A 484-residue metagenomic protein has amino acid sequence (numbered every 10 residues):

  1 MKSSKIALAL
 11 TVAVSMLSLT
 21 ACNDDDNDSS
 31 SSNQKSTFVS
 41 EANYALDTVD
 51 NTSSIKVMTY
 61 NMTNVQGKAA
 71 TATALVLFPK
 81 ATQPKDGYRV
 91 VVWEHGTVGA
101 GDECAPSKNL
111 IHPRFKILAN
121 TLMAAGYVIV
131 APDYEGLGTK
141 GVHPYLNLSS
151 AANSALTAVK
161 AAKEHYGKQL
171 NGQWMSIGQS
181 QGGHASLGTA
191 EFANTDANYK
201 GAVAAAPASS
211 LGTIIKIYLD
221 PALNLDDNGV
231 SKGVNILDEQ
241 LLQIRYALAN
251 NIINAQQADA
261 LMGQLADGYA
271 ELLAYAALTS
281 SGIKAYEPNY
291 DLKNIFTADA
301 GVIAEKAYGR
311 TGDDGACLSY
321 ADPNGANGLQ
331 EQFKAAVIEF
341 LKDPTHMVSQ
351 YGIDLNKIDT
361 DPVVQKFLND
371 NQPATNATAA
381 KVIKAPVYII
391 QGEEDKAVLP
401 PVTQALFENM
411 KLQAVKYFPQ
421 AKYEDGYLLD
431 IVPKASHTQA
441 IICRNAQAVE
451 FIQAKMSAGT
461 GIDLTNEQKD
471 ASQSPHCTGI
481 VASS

Functional and structural regions predicted by a protein language model:
L17-A21: C-terminal motif of bacterial Sec signal peptides marking the signal peptidase cleavage site
N23-D86, P475-S484: Catalytic-loop region of hydrolases
T73-V76, D86-G99, I129: Short beta-strand element of the alpha/beta-hydrolase
Y145-G167: Alpha/beta-hydrolase active-site loop
A208-A379: Accessory cap/linker subdomain of secreted extracellular hydrolases
L211, E393-V398: Acidic catalytic loop of the alpha/beta-hydrolase fold
K366, Q413-S484: C-terminal catalytic histidine-bearing segment of alpha/beta-hydrolase fold enzymes
I383, Y388-D395: Short beta-strand/loop motif that positions the catalytic acidic residue of the alpha/beta-hydrolase fold
